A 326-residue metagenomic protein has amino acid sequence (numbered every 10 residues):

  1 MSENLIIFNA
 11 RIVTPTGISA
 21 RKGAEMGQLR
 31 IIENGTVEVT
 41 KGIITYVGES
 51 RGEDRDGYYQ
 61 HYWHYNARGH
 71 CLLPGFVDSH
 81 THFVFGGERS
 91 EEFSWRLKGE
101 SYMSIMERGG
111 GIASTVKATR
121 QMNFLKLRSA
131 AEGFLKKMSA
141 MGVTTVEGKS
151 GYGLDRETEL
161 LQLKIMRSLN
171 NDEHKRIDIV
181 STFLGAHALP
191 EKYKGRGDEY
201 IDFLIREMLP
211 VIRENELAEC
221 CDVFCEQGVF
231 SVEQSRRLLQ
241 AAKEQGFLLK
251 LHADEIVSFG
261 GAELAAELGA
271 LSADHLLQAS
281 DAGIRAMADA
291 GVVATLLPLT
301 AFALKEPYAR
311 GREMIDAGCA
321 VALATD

Functional and structural regions predicted by a protein language model:
M1-D56: N-terminal metal-binding scaffold of metallo-dependent hydrolase/deaminase domains
I6, I12, H61-N66, S181: Conserved beta-strand scaffold positions in the cores of enzyme catalytic domains, especially in NTP/NDP-utilizing
I6, W63, G75-V77, L249 (+1 more regions): Residue-level marker for buried hydrophobic side chains located in beta-strands that build the well-ordered beta-sheet
A10, V37, G42, G69 (+9 more regions): Divalent metal-coordination and catalytic microenvironments
Y62-S129: Metal-associated gating/positioning segment near the N- to mid-region
P74, K136, R236, Q240 (+3 more regions): Alpha-helical segments flanking ligand/cofactor-binding loops in enzyme cores
T115-A130, K136, T144-F259: Metal-coordinating catalytic core of metallo-dependent amide/deamination hydrolases
L248-L249, S258-D326: Active-site-adjacent C-terminal substructures of enzyme catalytic domains
